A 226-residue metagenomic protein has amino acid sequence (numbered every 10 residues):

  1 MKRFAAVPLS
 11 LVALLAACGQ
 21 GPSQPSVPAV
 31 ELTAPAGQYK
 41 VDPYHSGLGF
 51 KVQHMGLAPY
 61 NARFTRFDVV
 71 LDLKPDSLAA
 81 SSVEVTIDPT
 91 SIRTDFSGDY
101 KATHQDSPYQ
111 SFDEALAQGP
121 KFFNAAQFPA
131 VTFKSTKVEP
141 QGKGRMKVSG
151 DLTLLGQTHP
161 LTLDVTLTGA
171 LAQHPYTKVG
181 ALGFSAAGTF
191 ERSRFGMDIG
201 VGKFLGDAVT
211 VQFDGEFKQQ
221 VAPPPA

Functional and structural regions predicted by a protein language model:
M1-A16: Sec-dependent bacterial lipoprotein signal peptides
C18-A226: Low-complexity, acidic/polar, glycine-enriched regions of mature
